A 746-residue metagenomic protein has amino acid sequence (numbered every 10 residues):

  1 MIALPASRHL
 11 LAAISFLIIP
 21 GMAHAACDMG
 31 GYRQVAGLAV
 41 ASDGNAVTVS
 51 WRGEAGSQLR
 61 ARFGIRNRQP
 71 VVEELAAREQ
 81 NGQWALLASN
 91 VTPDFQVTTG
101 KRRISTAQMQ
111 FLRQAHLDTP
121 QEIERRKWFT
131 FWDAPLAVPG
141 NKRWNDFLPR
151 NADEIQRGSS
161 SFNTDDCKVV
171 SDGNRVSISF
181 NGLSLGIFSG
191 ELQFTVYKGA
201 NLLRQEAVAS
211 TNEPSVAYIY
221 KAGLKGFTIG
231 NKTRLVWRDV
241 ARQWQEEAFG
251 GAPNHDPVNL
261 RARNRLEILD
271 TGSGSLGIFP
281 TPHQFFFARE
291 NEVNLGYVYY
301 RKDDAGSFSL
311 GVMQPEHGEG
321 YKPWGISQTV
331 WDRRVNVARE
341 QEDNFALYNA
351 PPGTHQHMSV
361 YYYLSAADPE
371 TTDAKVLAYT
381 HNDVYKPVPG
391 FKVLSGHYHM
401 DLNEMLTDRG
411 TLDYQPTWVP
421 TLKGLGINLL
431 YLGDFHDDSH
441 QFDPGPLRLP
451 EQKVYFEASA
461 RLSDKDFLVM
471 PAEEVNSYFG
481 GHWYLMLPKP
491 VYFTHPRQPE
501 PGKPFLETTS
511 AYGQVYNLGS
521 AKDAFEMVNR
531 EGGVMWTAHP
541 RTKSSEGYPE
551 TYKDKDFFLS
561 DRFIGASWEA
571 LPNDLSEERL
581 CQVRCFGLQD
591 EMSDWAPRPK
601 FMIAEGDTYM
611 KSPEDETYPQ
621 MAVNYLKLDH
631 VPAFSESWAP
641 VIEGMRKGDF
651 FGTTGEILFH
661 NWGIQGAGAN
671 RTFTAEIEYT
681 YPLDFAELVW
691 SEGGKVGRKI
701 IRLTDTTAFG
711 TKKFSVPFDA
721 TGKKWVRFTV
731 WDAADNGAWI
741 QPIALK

Functional and structural regions predicted by a protein language model:
R8-G21: Bacterial N-terminal signal peptides
A23-C27: Boundary at the C-terminal end of the N-terminal hydrophobic targeting segment
V49-W51, I178-F180, L192-F194, L203-T211 (+1 more regions): Short, well-ordered beta-strand segments enriched in hydrophobic/aromatic residues
R52, Q69, E73-A85, S89-S160 (+9 more regions): C-terminal functional module detector
G56, P70, G173-R175, L185-S189 (+2 more regions): Coil-to-beta-strand transition motifs
L192-P253: Acidic (Asp/Glu-rich), glycine- and aromatic
V388-A538, S544-Y548, E569-L571, L575-R584 (+2 more regions): A metal-dependent hydrolase metal-coordination microenvironment
S510-T617, E687-V696, F714-K724: Domain-core and long-helix interface of multi-subunit machines
